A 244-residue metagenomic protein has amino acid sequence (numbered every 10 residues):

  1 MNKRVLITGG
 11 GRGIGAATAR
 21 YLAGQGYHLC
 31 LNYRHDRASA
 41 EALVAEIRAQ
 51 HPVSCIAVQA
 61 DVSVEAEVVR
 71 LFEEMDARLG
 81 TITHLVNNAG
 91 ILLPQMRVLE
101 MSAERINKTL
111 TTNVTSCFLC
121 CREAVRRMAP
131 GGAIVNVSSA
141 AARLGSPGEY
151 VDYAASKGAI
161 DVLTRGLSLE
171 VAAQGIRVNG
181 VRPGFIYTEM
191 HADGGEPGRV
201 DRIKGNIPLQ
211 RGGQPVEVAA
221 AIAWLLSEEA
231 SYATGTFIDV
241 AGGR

Functional and structural regions predicted by a protein language model:
G11-G13: Conserved glycine-rich cofactor-binding loop
M96-V98, R105-N107, I203: Substrate-binding pocket helix/loop in short-chain dehydrogenase/reductase
C121, S156, T164: Active-site helix of classical SDR
R126-R127, L169-E170, S231: Alpha-helical segment proximal to the catalytic Tyr-Lys
S139: Residue(s) in the substrate-gating loop at a strand-loop-helix junction that position the organic substrate next
A172, R177, A233-G235: Short, small/polar-rich loop/turn modules that mediate ligand/substrate recognition or access, typified
I207-V218: A conserved structural motif in NAD(P)-dependent oxidoreductases
